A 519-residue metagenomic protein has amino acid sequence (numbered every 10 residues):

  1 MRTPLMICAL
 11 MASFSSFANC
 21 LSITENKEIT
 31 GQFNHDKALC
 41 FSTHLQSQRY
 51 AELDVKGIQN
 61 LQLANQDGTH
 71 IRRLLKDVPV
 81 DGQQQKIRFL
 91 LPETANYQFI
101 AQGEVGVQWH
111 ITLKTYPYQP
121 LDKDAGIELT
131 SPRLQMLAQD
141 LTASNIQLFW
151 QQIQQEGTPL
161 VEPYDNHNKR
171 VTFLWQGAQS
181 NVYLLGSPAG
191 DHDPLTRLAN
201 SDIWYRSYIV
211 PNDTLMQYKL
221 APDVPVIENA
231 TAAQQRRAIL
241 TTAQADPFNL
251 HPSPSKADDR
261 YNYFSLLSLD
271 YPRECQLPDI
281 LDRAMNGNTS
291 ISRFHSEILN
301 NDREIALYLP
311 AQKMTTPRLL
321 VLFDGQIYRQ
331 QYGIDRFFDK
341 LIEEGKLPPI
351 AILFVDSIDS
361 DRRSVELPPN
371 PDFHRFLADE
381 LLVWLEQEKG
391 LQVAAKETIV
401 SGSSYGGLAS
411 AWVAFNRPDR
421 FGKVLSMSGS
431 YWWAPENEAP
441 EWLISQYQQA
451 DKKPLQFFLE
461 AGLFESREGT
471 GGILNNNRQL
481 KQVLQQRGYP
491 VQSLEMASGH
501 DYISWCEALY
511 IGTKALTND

Functional and structural regions predicted by a protein language model:
S13-S16: N-terminal signal peptide c-region/cleavage motif recognized by signal peptidases
A18-A38: Non-catalytic extracellular/lumenal accessory regions of secreted precursors
F33-R72, G82, P92-E93, E104: Acidic, Ser/Thr/Pro-rich low-complexity intrinsically disordered segments
F41-S42, Q84-L90, W204-I209: Exposed aromatic-hydrophobic patches
Q48, T94-N96, D213-Q217: Extracellular Ig-like/FN3 beta-sandwich strand-entry sites
L75-G82, P194-N200: Short beta-strand segments within Ig-like beta-sandwich modules, predominantly Fibronectin type-III
G103-T115: Edge beta-strands of jelly-roll/beta-sandwich modules across compartments, strongly enriched in secreted/luminal
G126-D191, A199-V210, T214-D519: Non-catalytic cap/lid and distal C-terminal segments of serine-dependent acyl enzymes
